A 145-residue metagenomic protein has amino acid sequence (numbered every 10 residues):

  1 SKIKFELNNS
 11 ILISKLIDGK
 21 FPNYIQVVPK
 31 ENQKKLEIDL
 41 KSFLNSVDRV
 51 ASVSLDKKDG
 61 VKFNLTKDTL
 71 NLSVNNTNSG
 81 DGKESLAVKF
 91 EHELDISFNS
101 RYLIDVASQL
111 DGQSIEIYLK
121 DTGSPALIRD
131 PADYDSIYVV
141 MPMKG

Functional and structural regions predicted by a protein language model:
S1-I17, N32-G145: DNA polymerase processivity clamps
V27-P29: Short hinge/gating elements
